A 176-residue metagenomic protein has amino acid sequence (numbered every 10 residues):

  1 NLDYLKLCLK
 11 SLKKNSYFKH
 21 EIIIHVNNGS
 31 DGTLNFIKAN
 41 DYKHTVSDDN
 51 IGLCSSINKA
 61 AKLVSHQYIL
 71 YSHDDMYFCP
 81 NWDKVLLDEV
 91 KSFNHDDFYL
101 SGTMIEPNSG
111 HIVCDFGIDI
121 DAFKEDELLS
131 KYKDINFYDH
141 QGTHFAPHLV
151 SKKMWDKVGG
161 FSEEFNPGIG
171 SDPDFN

Functional and structural regions predicted by a protein language model:
K10-K19: Short, acidic, metal-binding catalytic loop of nucleotide-sugar glycosyltransferases
V26-L34: A conserved acidic beta->alpha catalytic loop
S47-V64: Glycine-rich, basic loop-to-helix element that forms the pyrophosphate-binding segment of sugar-nucleotide handling
C54, L129-K152, G168: A recurrent flexible, glycine/aromatic-enriched loop bordering the glycosyltransferase active site that acts as
I69: Short aromatic/hydrophobic "clamp" motif used to bind/position activated sugar donors
H73-Y77: The conserved acidic donor/metal-binding loop of glycosyltransferases
P80-D119: Conserved donor NDP-sugar-binding/catalytic core segment of glycosyltransferases
P167-D174: Acidic donor-binding loop at a coil-to-helix junction in glycosyltransferase catalytic cores that engages
